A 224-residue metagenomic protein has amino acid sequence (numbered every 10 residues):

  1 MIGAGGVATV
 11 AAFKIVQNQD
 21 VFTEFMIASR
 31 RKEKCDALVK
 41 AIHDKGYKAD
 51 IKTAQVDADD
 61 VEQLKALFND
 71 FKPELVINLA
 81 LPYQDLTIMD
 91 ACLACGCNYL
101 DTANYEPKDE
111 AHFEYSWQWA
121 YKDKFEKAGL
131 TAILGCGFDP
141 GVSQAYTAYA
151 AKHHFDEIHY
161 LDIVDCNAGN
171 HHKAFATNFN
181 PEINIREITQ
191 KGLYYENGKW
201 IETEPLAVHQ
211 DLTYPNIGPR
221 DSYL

Functional and structural regions predicted by a protein language model:
M1-G6: Conserved N-terminal Rossmann-fold NAD(P)-binding element of oxidoreductases
A8-A12: N-terminal Rossmann-fold NAD(P) dinucleotide-binding loop
E24-M26: Short beta-strand element of Class I
R30-K34: Helix N-cap at the beta1-alpha1 junction of Rossmann-like dinucleotide-binding domains, i.e., the first residues
D44-D60: Rossmann-fold cofactor-recognition segment
Q55-L75, A80, Q84: Conserved Rossmann-fold cofactor-binding substructure of NAD(P)-dependent oxidoreductases
A94, T102-T131: Rossmann-fold NAD(P)-binding glycine/threonine-rich loop
F125-L224: Rossmann-like dinucleotide-binding core of oxidoreductases
